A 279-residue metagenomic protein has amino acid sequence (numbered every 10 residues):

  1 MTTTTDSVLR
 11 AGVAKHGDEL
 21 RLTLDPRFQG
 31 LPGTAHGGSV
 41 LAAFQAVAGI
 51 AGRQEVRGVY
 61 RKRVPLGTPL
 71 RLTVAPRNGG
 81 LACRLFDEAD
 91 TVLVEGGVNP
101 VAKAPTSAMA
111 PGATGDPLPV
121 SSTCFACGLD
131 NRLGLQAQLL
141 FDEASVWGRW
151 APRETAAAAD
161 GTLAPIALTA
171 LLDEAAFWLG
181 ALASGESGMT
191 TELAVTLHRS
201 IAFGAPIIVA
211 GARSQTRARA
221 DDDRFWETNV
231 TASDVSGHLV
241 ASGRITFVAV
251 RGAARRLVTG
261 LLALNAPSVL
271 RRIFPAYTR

Functional and structural regions predicted by a protein language model:
M1-L22, N78-G80, D87-T91, G97-A158 (+2 more regions): Non-catalytic linker/capping segments at the edges of enzyme domains
D18, G52-Q54, T68, A144 (+1 more regions): A generic structural signal for short beta-strands and their flanking turns/coil linkers
R27-T34, R153-A167: Short histidine-centered catalytic/ligand-binding loop motif
T34-R53, L163-G188: Active-site helix/loop of acyl-thioester processing domains in fatty-acid/polyketide metabolism, spanning hotdog-fold
Q54-V92, V195-L239: Hydrophobic beta-sheet segments that form the core/acyl-binding groove of ACP/CoA-dependent acyl-chain-processing
L93-G96, A241-G243: A structural microfeature
P100-A102, Q215, F247-A249: A short acidic/small-residue loop/turn micro-motif
S233, L239-T246, A254-R256, G260 (+1 more regions): Mixed-charge, glycine-accented linear interaction segment located at domain edges/termini
